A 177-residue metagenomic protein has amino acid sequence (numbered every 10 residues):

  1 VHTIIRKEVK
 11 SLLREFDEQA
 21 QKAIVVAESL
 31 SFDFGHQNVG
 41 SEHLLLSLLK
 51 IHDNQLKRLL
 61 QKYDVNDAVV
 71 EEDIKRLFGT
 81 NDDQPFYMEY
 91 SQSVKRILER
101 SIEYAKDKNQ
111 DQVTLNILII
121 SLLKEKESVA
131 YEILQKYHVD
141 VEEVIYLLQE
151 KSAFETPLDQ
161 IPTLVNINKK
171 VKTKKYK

Functional and structural regions predicted by a protein language model:
V1-K177: Histone-fold recognition with a strong bias for associated Lys/Arg-rich disordered tails
